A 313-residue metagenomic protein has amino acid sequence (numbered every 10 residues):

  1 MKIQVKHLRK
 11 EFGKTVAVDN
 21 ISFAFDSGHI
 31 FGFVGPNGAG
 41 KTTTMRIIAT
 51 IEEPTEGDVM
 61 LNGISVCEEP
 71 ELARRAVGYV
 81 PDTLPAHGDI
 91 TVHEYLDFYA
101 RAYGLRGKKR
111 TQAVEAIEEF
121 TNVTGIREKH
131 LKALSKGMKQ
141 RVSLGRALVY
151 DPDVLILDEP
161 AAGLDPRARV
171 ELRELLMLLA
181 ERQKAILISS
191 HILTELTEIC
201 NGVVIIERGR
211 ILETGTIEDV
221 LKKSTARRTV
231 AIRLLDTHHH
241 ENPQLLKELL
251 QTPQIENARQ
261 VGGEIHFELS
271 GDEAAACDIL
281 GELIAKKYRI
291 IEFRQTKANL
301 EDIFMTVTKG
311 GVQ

Functional and structural regions predicted by a protein language model:
M1-R9, G310-Q313: ABC-family P-loop ATPase nucleotide-binding domain
K2-I3, K10-R208, L212-E213: ABC transporter nucleotide-binding domains
K10, N257-Q260, Q295: Hydrophobic/anchoring residues in structured secondary elements
D58, H130, N257, R289-E292: Residues at or immediately flanking beta-strands
R74, E118, L221, F304-M305: Conserved protein kinase catalytic domain
Y103, S224, R228, P253 (+3 more regions): Conserved NTP-handling cores and scaffolds of large molecular machines
R173-S270: ABC transporter nucleotide-binding domain
G271-Q313: C-terminal coupling/interaction segments
